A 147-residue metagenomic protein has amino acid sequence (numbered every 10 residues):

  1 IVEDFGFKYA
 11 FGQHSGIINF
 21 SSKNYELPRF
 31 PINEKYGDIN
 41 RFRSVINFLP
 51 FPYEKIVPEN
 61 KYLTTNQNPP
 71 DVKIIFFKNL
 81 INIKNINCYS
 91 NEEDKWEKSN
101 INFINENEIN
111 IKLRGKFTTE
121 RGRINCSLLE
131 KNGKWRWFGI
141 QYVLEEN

Functional and structural regions predicted by a protein language model:
I1-N33: Catalytic domains of cell-wall/extracellular-matrix polysaccharide-remodeling enzymes, centered on de-N-acetylation
F20-S22, F30-N147: Terminal accessory/targeting
